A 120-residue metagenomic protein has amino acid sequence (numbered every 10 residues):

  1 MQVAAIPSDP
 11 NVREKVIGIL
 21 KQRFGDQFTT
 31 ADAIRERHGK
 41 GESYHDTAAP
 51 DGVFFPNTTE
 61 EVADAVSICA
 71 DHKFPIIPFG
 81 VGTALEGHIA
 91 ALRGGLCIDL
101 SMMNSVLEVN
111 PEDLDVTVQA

Functional and structural regions predicted by a protein language model:
M1-S67, D71, T83-D115: N-terminal flexible segment immediately upstream of the FAD-binding catalytic core in FAD-dependent oxidoreductases
F79: Conserved PLP-anchoring active-site segment centered on the Schiff-base-forming lysine
A120: Residues on the solvent-exposed faces and adjacent turns of beta-rich solenoids used to engage binding targets
